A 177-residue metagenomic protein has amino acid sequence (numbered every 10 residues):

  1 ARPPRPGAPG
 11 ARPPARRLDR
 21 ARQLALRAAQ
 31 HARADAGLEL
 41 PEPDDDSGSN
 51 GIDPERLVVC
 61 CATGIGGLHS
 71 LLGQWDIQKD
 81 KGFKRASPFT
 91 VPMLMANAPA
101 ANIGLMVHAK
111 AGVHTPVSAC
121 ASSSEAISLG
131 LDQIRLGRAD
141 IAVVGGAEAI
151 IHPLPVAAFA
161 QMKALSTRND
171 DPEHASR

Functional and structural regions predicted by a protein language model:
A1-L57: Conserved active-site "lid/cap" helical segment
A34-E55, G64-R177: Acyl-thioester C-C bond-transforming condensing/cleaving domain
